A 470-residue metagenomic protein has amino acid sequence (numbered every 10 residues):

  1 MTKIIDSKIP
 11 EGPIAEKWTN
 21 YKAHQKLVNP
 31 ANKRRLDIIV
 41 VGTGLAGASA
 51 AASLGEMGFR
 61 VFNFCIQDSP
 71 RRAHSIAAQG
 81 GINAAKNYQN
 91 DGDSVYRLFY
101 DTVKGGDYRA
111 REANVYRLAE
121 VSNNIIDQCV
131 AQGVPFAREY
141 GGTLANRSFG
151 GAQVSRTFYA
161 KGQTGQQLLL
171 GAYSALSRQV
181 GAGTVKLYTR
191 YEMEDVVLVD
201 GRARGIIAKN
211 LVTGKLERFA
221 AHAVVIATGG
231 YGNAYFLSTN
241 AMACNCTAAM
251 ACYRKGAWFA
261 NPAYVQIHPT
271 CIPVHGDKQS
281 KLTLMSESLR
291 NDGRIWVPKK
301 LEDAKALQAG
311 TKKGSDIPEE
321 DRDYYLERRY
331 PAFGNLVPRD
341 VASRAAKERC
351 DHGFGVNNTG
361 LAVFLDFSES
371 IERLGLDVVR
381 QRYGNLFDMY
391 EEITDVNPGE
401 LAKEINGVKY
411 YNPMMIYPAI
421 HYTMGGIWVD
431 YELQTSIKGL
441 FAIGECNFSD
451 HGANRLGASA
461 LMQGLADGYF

Functional and structural regions predicted by a protein language model:
M1-I38, E56: Extreme N-terminal leader/targeting segments of oxidoreductases
T2-I9, N123, A131-E194, K209 (+1 more regions): Mobile, glycine/GP-rich and aromatic-enriched active-site lid/loop segments adjacent to catalytic centers
K33-L36, V212-A223, S436: Core beta-strand elements of the Rossmann-like FAD/NAD(P) dinucleotide-binding domain in flavoenzyme oxidoreductases
L36-N63: N-terminal Rossmann-like FAD-binding beta1-loop-alpha1 element of flavoenzymes
I39-V41, R218-T228, F441: Short hydrophobic core segments
G55-I82: Glycine-rich FAD pyrophosphate-binding loop
A84-L118: Glycine-rich active-site loop/strand segments that organize a redox cofactor
A223-L282, D351, H451-F470: Glycine-rich loop(s) and the adjacent beta-strand/alpha-helix scaffold that form part
